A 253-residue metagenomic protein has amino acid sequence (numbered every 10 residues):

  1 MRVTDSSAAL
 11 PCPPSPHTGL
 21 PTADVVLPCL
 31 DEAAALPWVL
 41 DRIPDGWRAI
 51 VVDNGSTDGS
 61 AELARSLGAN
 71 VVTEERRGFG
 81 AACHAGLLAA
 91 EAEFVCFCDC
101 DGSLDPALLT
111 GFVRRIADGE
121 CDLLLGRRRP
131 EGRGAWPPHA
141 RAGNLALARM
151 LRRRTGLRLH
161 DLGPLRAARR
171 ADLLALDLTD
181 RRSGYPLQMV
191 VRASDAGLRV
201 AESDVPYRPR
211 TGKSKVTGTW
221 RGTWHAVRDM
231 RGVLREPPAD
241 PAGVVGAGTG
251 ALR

Functional and structural regions predicted by a protein language model:
M1-L20, G156, L178-R253: Hydrophobic helical membrane-anchoring modules
L10-P11, C29-D45: Short, well-formed alpha-helical segments that are part of the catalytic scaffolds of diverse glycosyltransferases
L20-D24, D41-I50, G59, A69: Short loop->beta transition adjacent to catalytic acidic/histidine clusters or analogous donor-positioning motifs
E32-A35, S56, F79, D105: Donor nucleotide-sugar binding loop of glycosyltransferases
A34-W38, D58-L67: Acidic helix N-cap motif at the loop->helix transition within catalytic regions of sugar-transfer enzymes
D53-A61, G102: A conserved acidic beta->alpha catalytic loop
E75-R77, A81-A89, P106-S183, R210-W220 (+3 more regions): Acceptor/aglycone-binding surface of glycosyltransferases and processive sugar-polymer synthases
V95: Short aromatic/hydrophobic "clamp" motif used to bind/position activated sugar donors
